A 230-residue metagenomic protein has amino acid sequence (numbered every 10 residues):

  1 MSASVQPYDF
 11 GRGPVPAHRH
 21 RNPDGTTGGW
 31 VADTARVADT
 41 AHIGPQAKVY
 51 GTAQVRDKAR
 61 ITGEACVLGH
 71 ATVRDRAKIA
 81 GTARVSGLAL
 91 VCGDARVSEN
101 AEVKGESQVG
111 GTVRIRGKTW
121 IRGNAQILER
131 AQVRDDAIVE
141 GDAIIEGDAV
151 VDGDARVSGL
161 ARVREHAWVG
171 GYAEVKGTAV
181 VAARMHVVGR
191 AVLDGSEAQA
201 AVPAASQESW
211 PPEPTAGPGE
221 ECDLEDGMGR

Functional and structural regions predicted by a protein language model:
M1-E106, G111-T112, R116-D135, E140-D142 (+1 more regions): Extended, small-residue-rich solenoid/repeat segments and analogous flexible loops that form exposed scaffolds
P45, D75, E99, D135 (+4 more regions): Extended alpha-helical scaffold/coiled-coil
A179-P212: Leucine-rich solenoid repeat scaffolds
P211, G219-D223: Eukaryotic intrinsically disordered, low-complexity regions enriched in proline/serine/threonine/glycine
D226-R230: Non-Sec secretion/translocation targeting segments of pathogen effectors
